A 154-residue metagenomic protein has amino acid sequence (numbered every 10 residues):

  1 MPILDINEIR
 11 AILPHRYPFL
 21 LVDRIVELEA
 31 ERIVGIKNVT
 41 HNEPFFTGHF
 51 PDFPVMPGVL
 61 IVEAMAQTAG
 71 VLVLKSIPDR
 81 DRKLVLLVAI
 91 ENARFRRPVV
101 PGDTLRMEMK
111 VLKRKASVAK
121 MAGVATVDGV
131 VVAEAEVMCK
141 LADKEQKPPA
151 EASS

Functional and structural regions predicted by a protein language model:
M1-E27, E31, S154: N-terminal leader/capping segments at the start of a protein or of a new domain
M1-I3, A69-R106, V132-E134, C139-K140: Hydrophobic beta-strand-centered segment that forms part of the acyl-chain substrate-binding groove
R10, D52, F95-R97: Beta-strand-rich interaction surfaces with strong enrichment in secreted/lumenal proteins
Y17-M56: Catalytic strand-loop segment that frames the active site of acyl-thioester-processing enzymes
F19-L21, L105, A119: Hydrophobic core residues within well-ordered beta-strands of beta-rich domains
D23-V26, E91, R96, K110-L112 (+1 more regions): Conserved positions in beta-strands of structured domains
R32, V99-D103, K110-S154: HotDog/MaoC-like acyl-thioester-processing domains
E43, T47-L74, L87: Compact, glycine-rich, soluble single-domain proteins
